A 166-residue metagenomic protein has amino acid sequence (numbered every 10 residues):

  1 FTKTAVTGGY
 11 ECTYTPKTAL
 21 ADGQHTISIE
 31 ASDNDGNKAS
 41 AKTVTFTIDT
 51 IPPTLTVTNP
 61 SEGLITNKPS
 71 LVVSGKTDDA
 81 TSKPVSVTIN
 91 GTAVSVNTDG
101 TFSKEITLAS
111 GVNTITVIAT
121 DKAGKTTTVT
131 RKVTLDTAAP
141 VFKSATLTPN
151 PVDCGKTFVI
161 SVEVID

Functional and structural regions predicted by a protein language model:
T4-Y14, T98-F102: Aromatic sugar-binding surface patches on proteins that engage polysaccharides or sugar-phosphate polymers
P16-Q24, E105-V112: Surface-exposed, short loops/turns at beta-strand junctions within beta-sandwich domains
D35-S40, K122-T128: Short, exposed coil/turn segments at beta-strand boundaries within extracellular/luminal domains
K42-T56, R131-P140: Flexible, low-complexity linkers/stalks enriched in Thr/Pro that connect modular domains
E62-P69, N150-K156: Short, solvent-exposed loop/linker segments at the N-terminal edge of repeated beta-sheet extracellular domains
V73-T77, I160-D166: Aromatic/hydrophobic beta-strand junction motif of beta-rich domains
